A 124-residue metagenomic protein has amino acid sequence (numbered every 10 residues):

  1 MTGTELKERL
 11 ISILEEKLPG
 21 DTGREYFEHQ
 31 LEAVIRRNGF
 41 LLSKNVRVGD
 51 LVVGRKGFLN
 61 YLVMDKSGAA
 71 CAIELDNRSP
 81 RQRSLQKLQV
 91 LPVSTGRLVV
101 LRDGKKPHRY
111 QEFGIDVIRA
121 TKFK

Functional and structural regions predicted by a protein language model:
M1-Y26: Charged, often low-complexity linker/regulatory segments
K17-R24, E28-S67: Active-site metal-binding core of divalent-cation-utilizing nuclease and nuclease-like domains
E32, L85-Q89: Short amphipathic alpha-helical segments and helix-helix/interface helices
R47, E74-R78, L101-D103: Structural motif
N60-Y61, L88-V90: Feature captures outer-membrane beta-barrel proteins of Gram-negative bacteria and organelles
D65-L85: Short beta-strand-loop-alpha-helix junction that forms the active-site gateway of nucleic-acid-processing nucleases
A70-A72, S94-V100: Hydrophobic beta-strand segments of well-ordered beta-sheets in folded domains
D103-K124: Domain-level recognition of nuclease-like catalytic cores that cleave nucleotide substrates
